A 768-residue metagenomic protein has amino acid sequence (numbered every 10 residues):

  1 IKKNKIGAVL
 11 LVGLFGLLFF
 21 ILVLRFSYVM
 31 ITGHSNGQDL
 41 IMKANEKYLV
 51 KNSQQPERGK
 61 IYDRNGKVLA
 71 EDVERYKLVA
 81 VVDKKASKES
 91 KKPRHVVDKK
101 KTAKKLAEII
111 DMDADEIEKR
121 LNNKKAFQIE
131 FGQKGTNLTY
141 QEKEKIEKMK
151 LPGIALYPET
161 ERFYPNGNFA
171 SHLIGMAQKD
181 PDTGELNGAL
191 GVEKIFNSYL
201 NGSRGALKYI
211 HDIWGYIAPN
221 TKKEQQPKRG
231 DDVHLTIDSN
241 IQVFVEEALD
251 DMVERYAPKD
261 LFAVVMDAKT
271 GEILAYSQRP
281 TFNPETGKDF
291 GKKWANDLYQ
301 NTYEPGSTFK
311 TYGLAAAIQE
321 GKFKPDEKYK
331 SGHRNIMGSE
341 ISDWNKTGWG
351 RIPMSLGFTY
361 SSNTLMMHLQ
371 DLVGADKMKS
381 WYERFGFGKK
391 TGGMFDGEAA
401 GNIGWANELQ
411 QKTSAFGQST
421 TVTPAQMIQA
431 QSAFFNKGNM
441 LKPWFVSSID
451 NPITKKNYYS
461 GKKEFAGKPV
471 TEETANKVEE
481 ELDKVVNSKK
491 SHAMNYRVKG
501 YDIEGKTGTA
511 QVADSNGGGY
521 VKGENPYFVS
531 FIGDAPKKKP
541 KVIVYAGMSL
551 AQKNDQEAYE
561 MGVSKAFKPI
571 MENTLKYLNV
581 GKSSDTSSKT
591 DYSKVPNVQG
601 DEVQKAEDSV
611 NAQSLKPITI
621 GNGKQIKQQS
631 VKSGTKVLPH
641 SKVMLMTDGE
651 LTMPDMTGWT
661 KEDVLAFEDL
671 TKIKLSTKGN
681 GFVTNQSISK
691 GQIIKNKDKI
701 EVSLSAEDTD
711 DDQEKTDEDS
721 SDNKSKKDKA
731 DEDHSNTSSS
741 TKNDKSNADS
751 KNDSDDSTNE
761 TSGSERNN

Functional and structural regions predicted by a protein language model:
I1-E285, D376-R384, S549, E557-N573 (+1 more regions): Periplasmic/cell-envelope proteins involved in peptidoglycan metabolism and beta-lactam response
Q54-E57, R64, V73-R75, L151 (+16 more regions): Extracytoplasmic
P56, P93-K100, T136-Y140, L186 (+16 more regions): Soluble non-cytosolic domains of exported or imported proteins
R58, K99-A103, A107, K143 (+19 more regions): Extracytoplasmic/secreted envelope proteins and their assembly/folding machinery, especially bacterial periplasmic
A70, D212-T221, L261, M266-N301 (+6 more regions): Beta-lactam-recognizing serine transpeptidase/beta-lactamase-like catalytic domain environment
E118-A126, P258-T270, S331, F395-A399 (+4 more regions): Acidic/histidine-enriched alpha-helical segments
G135-M149, A155, E159-H172, M176 (+4 more regions): Conserved SxxK-family serine transpeptidase/carboxypeptidase catalytic domain of penicillin-binding proteins
G500, D514, A546-N768: Ligand-recognition elements built from short beta-strands and adjacent flexible loops
